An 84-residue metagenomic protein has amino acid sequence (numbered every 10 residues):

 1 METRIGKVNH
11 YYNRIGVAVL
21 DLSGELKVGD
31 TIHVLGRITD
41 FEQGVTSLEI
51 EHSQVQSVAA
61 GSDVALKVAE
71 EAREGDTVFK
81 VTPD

Functional and structural regions predicted by a protein language model:
E2-D84: Beta-strand/loop-dominated core regions that host nucleotide or nucleotide-derived cofactor-binding catalytic loops
